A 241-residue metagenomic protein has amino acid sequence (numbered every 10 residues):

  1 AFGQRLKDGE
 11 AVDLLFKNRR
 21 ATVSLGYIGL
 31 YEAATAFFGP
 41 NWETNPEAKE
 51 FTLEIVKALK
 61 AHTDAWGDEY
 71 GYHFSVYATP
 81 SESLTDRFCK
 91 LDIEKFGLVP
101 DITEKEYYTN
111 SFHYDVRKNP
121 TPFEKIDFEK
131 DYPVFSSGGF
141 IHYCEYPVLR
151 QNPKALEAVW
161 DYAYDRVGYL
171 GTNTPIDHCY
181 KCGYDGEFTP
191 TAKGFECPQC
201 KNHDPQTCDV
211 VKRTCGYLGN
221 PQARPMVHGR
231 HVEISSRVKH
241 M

Functional and structural regions predicted by a protein language model:
A1-M241: Long, C-terminal-biased catalytic regions of enzyme "large/alpha" subunits
